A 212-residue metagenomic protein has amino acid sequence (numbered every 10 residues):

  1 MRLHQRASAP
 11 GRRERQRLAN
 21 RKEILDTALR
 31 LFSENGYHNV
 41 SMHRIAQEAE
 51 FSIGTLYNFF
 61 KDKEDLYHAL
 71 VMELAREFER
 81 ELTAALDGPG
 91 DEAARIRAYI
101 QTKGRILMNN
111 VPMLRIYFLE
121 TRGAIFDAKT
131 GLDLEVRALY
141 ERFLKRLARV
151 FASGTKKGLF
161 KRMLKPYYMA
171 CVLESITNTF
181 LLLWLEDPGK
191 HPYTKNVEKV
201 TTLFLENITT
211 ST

Functional and structural regions predicted by a protein language model:
M1-S8, T102-I106, K145, R149-K157 (+1 more regions): C-terminal peripheral helix-coil segments that are non-catalytic and often amphipathic
N20, K63, L70, L74 (+9 more regions): Hydrophobic/aromatic residues within well-ordered alpha-helical segments
E23, T27, L31-D65, A69: Helix-turn-helix
E34-H38, P89, N110, K157: Short coil/turn segments at alpha/beta junctions that flank glycine-rich nucleotide-binding fingerprints
A69, E73, T83-P112, P166 (+2 more regions): Hydrophobic alpha-helical connector segments
R76-E79, T83-A84, A128-K157, Y167-C171 (+2 more regions): Amphipathic alpha-helical packing segments from all-alpha helical-bundle domains
L107-G131, L182: Amphipathic alpha-helical segments used for helix-helix packing
R115-Y117, R162-M163, Y193: Short, hydrophobic secondary-structure boundary micro-motifs
